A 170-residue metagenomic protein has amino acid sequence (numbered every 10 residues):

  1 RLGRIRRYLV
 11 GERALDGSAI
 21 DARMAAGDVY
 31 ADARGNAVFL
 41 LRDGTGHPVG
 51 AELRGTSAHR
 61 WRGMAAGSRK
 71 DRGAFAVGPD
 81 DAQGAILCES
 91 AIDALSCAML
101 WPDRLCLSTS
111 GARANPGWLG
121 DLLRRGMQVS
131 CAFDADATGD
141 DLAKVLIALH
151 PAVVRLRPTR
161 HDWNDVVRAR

Functional and structural regions predicted by a protein language model:
R1-V38, R42-T45: TOPRIM metal-binding catalytic domain and adjacent DNA-binding surface shared by DnaG-type primases
L9, Q83, A98-R170: TOPRIM fold recognition
G17-D21, G73, G111-R113, P151: Residue-level detector of intrinsically disordered, flexible termini and proteolytic processing junctions
Y30-R125: Phosphate-handling DNA/RNA-contact segment within nucleic-acid enzymes
